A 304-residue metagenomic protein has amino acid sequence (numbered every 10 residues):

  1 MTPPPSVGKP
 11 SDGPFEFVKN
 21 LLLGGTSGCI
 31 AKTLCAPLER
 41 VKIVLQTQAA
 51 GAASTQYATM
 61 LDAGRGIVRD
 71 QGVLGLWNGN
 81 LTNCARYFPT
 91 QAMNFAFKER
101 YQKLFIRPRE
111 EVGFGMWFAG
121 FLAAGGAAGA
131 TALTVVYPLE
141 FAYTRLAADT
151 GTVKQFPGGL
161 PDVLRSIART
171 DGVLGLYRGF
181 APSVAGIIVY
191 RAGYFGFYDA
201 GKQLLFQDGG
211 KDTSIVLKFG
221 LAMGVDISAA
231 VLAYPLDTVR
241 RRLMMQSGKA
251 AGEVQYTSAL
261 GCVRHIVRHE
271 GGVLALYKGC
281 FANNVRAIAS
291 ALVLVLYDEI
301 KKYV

Functional and structural regions predicted by a protein language model:
M1-S27, K42-Y57, L61, R65 (+8 more regions): Flexible extramembrane linkers and terminal tails adjacent to transmembrane helices in organellar membrane proteins
A31, T82-Q91: Non-membrane alpha-helical segments in proteins
A63-G66, G75, C84: General structural concept
N78: Conserved phosphate-donor
